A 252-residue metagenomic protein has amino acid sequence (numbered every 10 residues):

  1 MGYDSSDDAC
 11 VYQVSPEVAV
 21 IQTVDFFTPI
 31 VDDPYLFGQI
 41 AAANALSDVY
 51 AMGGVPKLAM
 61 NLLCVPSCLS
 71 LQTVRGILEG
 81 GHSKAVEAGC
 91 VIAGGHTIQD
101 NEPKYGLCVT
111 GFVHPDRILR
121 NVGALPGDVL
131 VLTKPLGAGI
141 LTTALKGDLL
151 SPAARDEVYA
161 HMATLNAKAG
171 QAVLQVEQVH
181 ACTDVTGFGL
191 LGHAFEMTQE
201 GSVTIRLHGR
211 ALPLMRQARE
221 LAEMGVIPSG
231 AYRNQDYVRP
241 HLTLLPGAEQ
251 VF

Functional and structural regions predicted by a protein language model:
M1, A9-Y12, S47-Y50, H82 (+7 more regions): A generic local secondary-structure boundary/capping motif
V14-I30, L36, V55-L150: Glycine-rich anion-binding loops of enzyme active sites
Y35-M52: Alpha-helical scaffold segments that flank or form the walls of functional sites
L36-I40, G123-L125, K146-L149, A194-S202 (+1 more regions): Short, solvent-exposed amphipathic alpha-helical segments in soluble enzyme and RNA/protein-processing domains
L69-V91, D100-P103, Q175-F252: Glycine-/charge-enriched secondary-structure boundary and capping motifs
H96, V122, T133, V158-M162 (+2 more regions): Glycine- and other small-residue-rich loops at beta-strand/loop junctions that grip anionic moieties
C108-I118, P152-Q175: Active-site glycine-rich loop that binds ribose-phosphate moieties when present
